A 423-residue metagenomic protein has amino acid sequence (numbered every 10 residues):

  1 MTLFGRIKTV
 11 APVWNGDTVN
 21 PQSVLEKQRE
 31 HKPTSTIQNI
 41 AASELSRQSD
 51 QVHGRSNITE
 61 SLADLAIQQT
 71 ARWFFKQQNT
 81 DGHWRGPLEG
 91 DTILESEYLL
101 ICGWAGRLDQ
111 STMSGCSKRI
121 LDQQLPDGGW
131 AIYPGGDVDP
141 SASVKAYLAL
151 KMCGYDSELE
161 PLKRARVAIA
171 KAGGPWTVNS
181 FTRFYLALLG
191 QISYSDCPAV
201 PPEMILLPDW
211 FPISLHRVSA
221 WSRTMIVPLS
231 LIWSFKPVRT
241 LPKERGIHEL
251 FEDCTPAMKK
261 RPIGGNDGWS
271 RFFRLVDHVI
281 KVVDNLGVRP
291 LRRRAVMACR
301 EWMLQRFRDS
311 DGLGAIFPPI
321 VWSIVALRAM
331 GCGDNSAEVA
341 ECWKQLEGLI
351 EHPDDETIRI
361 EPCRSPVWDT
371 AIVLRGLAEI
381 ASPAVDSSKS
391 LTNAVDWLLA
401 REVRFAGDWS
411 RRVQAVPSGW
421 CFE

Functional and structural regions predicted by a protein language model:
M1-E423: Preference for long, amphipathic alpha-helical scaffolds in soluble/luminal domains and all-alpha bundles
